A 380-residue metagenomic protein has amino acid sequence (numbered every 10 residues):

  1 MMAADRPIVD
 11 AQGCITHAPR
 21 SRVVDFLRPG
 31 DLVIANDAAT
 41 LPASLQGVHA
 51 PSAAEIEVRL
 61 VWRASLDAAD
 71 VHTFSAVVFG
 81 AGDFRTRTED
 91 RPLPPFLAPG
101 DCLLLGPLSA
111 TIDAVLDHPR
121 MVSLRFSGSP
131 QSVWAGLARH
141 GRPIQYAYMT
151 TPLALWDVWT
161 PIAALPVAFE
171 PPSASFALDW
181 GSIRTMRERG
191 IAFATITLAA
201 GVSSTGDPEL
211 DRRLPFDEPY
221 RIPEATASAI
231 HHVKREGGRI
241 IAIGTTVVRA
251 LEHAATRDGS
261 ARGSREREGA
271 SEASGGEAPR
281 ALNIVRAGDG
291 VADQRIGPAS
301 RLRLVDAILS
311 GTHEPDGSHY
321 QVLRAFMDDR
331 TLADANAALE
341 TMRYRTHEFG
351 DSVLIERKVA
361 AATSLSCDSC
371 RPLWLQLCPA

Functional and structural regions predicted by a protein language model:
M1-C367, W374-A380: A cross-family signal for N-terminal binding/gating loops and helix N-caps that shape access to the active site
